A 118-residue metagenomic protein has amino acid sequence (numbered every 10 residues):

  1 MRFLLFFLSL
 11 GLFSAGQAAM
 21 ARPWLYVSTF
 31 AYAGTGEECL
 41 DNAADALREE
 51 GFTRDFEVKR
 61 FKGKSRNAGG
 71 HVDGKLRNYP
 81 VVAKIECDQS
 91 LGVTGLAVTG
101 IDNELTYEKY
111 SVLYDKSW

Functional and structural regions predicted by a protein language model:
L5-S14: Bacterial N-terminal signal peptides
A19-D55: Terminal, regulation- and interaction-focused segments at domain boundaries
L25-V27, R77-A83, E108: Short, surface-exposed coil-to-beta transition loops
A31-C39, K75, V98-T106: Extracytoplasmic/periplasmic, Sec-exported soluble proteins
E50-R77: A cross-family detector of function-defining hotspots
K75-G95: Amphipathic N-proximal alpha-helical interface segments
D102-W118: C-terminal partner/receptor-binding element of secreted or periplasmic proteins
